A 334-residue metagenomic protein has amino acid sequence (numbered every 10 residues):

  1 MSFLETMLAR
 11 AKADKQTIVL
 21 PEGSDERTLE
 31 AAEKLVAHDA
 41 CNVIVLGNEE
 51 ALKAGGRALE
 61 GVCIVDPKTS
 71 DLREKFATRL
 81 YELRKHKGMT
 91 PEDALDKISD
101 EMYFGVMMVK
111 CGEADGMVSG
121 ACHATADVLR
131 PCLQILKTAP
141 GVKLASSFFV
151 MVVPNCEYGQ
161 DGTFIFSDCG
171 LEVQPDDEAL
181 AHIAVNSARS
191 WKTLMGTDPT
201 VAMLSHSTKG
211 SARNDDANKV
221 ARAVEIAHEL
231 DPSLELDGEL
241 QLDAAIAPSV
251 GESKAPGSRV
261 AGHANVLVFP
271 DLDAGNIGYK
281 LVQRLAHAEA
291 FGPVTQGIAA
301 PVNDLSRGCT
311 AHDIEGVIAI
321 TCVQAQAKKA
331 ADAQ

Functional and structural regions predicted by a protein language model:
M1-A261, V266-Q334: Anion-binding alpha/beta catalytic cores of soluble intermediary-metabolism enzymes, centered on
